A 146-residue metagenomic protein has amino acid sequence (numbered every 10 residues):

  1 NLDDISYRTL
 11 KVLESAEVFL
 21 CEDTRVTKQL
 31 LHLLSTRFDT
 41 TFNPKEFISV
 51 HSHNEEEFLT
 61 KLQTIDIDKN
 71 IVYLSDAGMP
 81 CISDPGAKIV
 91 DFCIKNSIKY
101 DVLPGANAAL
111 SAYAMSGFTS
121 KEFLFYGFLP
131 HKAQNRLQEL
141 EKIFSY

Functional and structural regions predicted by a protein language model:
N1, D76-P80: Short glycine-rich anion-binding loops that position phosphate/pyrophosphate groups of nucleotides and phosphorylated
N1-H51: Glycine-rich, flexible N-terminal cofactor/catalytic loop recognition
C21, S75, Y100-G105: General beta-strand structural signal in soluble alpha/beta enzymes
I48-E55, F128-A133: Conserved helicase motor
F58-I67: Short amphipathic alpha-helix with an adjacent loop that forms part of the alpha/beta core around
I67-S75, F123: Generic beta-sheet signal
C81-N96: Short Gly/Thr/Asp-enriched flexible loops that form oxyanion-binding sites at enzyme active sites
N107, S111-Y146: Beta-strand/loop-alpha-helix module characteristic of Rossmann-like adenine-cofactor folds
